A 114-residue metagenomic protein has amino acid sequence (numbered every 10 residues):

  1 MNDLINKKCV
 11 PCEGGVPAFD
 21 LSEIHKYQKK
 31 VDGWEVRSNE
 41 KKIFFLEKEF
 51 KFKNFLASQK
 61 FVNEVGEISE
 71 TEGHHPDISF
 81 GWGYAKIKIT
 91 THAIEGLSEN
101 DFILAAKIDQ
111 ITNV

Functional and structural regions predicted by a protein language model:
M1-L56, K60-V114: Long, contiguous binding/interaction regions
